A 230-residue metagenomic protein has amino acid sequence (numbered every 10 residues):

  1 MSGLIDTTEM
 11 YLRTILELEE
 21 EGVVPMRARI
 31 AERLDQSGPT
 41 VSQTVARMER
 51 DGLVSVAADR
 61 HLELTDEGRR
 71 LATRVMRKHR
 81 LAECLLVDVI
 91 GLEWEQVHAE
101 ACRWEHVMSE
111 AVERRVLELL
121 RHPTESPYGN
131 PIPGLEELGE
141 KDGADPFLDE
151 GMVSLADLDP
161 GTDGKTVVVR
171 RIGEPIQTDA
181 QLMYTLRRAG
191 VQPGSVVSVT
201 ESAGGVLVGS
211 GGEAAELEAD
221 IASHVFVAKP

Functional and structural regions predicted by a protein language model:
M1-Q36: Extreme N-terminal segment that seeds HTH/winged-HTH DNA-binding domains in transcriptional regulators
Y11, I30, V41-D51, G194: Basic amphipathic alpha-helical segments that dock to polyanions
R27, V45, E83: Helix-turn-helix DNA-binding elements, focusing on the entry/boundary residues of the two helices that contact DNA
P39, E95: Key DNA-contact positions within bacterial/archaeal DNA-binding proteins
E49-D59: A short, conserved structural fragment
R60-H79: Basic, amphipathic "hinge/linker" alpha-helix immediately C-terminal to the N-terminal HTH DNA-binding motif
H106-A219: Mid-protein regulatory/catalytic core that forms ligand/cofactor-binding pockets and protein-protein interaction
A215, I221-P230: Glycine- and charge-enriched low-complexity intrinsically disordered segments
